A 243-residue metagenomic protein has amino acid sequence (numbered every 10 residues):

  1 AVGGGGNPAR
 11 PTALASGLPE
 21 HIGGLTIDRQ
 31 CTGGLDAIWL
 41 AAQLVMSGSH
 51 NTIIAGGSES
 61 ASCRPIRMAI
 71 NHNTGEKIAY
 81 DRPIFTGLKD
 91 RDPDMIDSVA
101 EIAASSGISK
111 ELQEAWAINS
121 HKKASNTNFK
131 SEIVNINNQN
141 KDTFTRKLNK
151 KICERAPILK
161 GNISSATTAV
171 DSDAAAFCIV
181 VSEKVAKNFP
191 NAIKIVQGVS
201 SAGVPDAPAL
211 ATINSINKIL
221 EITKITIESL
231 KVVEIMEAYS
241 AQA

Functional and structural regions predicted by a protein language model:
A1-N51, K89-D94, K147-V170: Conserved catalytic cysteine-centered active-site region of acyl-thioester-dependent Claisen-condensing enzymes
V2-R10, Q139-R146, P205-T212, E237-A243: Short glycine/threonine-rich loop-to-helix capping motif typified by GTGT followed within a few residues by an Asp-Pro
G5, R29-E59, A103-F129, C178-V185: Active-site-proximal alpha-helical scaffold in enzymes
P8-T12, A37, M95-I102, I118-H121 (+3 more regions): Short, well-ordered amphipathic alpha-helical segments that serve as non-catalytic structural scaffolds within diverse
G23-I27, I53-E59, L112-N119, I133-N137 (+2 more regions): Beta-strand segments within the central parallel beta-sheet cores of soluble alpha/beta enzyme folds
T52-E101: Flexible glycine-/small-residue-enriched beta->alpha junction loops that bind anionic phosphate/pyrophosphate groups
L112-A186: N-terminal extracellular/periplasmic Venus flytrap/periplasmic-binding protein-like
E183-S229: Glycine- and Gly-Pro-enriched alpha-helical subdomains that act as flexible, kink-prone "lid/hinge" or packing modules
